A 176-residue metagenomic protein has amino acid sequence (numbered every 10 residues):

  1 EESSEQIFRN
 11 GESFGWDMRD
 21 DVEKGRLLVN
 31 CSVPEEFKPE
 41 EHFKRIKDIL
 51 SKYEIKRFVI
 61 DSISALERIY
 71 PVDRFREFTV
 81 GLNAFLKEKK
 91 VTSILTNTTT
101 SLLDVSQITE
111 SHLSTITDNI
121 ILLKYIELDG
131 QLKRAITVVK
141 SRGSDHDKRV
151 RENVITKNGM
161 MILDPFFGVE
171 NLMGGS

Functional and structural regions predicted by a protein language model:
E1, T96-T99, R142: A short beta-strand-to-loop transition that corresponds to the Sensor-1 phosphate-sensing loop of AAA+ P-loop ATPases
E1-R74: Conserved inter-motif catalytic segment of the P-loop NTP-binding fold
L28-N30, I94, I121: Hydrophobic/aromatic beta-strand patches that form the interior of the parallel beta-sheet core in alpha/beta enzyme
K44, D48-Y53, D118-N119, K124-S176: Conserved P-loop NTPase
K44, V72-G81, Q107-S111: Charged helix-capping and loop-helix junction motifs
L66-Y70, T99-S106: Short, solvent-exposed loop/turn segments at secondary-structure junctions
R74-S101: Substrate-engagement module of ASCE P-loop NTPases
K89, T115-T117: Short, structured coil segments at secondary-structure junctions
